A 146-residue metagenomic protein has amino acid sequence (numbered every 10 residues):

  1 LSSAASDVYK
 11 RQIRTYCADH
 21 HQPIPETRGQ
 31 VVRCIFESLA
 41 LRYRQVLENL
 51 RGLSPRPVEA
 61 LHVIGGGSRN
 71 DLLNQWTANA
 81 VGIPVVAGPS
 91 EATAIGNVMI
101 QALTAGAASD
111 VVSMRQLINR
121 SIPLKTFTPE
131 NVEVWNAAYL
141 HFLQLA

Functional and structural regions predicted by a protein language model:
L1-A5, Y9: Single conserved hydrophobic/aromatic residue that forms the stacking wall/gate of nucleotide- or nucleobase-binding
Q12, Y16, A138-H141: Charge-rich, solvent-exposed alpha-helical interaction surfaces
I13-R28: A short small-residue
Q22, I35, P123-N136: Short, flexible active-site recognition loops that position polar ligands and cofactors
I24-I35, G65-R69, S90: Secondary-structure capping and boundary motifs in well-ordered enzyme cores
V31-E59: Phosphate/ATP-binding catalytic cores across multiple sugar-kinase/actin-like superfamilies, primarily ASKHA
N49-E130: Catalytic phosphate/nucleotide-handling subdomain of diverse soluble enzymes
E133-A146: C-terminal domain-closing interface element
